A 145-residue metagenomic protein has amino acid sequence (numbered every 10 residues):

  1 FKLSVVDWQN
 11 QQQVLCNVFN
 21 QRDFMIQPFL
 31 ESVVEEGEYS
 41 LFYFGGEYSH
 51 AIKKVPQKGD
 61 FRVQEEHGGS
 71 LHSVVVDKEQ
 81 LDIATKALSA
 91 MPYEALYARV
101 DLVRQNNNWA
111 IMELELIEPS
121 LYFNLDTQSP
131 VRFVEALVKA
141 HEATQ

Functional and structural regions predicted by a protein language model:
F1-E36, F44, S49, V75-D82 (+1 more regions): Active-site nucleotide/adenylate-binding loops and adjacent lid/helix of ATP-dependent enzymes
D23, P28-F29, D60-W109, V138-H141: A long amphipathic alpha-helix within ATP-dependent nucleotide-binding catalytic cores
E36, A51, F61, Y122-N124: Short acidic, gly/pro-rich beta-turn/loop elements at beta-sheet edges and active-site/ligand-binding grooves
Y39: Active-site cores that bind ATP or allylic diphosphates and position pyrophosphate for catalysis
F42, S49-H50, A98, A110-M112: Protein kinase-like catalytic core scaffold
Y43-F44, R104: Generic beta-strand structural signal
A51-Q57, L116-L121: Short beta->alpha transition motifs characteristic of CBS
Y93-A95, R104-Q145: C-terminal active-site "lid" helix and adjoining low-complexity regulatory extension at the edge of ATP-using catalytic
